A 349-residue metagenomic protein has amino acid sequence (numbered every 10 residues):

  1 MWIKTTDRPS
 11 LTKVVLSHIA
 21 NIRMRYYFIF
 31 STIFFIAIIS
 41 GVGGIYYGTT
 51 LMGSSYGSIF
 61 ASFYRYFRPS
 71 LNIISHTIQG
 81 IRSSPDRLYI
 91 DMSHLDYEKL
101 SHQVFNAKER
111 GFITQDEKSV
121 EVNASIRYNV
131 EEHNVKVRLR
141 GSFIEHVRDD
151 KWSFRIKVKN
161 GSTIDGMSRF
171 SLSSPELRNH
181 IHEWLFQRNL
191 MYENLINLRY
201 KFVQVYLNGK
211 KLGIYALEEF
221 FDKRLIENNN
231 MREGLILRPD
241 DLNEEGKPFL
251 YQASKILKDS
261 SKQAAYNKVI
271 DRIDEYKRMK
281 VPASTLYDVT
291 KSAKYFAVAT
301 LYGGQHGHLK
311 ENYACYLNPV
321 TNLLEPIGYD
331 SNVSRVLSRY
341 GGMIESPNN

Functional and structural regions predicted by a protein language model:
W2-I3, S10-N349: Phosphate/dinucleotide-binding and metal-coordinating scaffold of catalytic cores in nucleotide-dependent enzymes
